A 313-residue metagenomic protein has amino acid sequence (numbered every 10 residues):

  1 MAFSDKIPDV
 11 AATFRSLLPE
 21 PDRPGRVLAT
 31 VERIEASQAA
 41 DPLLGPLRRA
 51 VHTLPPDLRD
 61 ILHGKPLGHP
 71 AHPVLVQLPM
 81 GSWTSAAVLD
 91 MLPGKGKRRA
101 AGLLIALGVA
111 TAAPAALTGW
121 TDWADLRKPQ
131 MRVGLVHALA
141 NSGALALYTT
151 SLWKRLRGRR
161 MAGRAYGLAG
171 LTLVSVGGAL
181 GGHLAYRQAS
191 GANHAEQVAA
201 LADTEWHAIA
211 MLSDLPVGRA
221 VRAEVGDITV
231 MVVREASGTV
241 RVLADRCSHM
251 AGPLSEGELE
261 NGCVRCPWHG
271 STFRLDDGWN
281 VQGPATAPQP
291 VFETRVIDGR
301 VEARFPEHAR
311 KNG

Functional and structural regions predicted by a protein language model:
M1-G313: Short amphipathic, positively biased membrane-proximal segments that drive organelle/inner-membrane targeting
